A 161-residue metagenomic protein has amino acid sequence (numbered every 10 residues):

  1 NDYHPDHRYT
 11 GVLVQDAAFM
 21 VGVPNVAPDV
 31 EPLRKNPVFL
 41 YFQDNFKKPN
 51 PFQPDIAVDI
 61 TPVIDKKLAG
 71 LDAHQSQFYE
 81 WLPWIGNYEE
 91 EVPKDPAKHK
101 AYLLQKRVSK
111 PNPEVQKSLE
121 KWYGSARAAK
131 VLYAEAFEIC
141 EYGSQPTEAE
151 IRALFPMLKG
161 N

Functional and structural regions predicted by a protein language model:
N1-A27, F52: Active-site beta-strand->loop->alpha-helix modules in alpha/beta enzyme cores, enriched in Gly/His/Asp(Glu)
V12-D16, P37-L40, D65-A69: Internal, well-ordered alpha-helical scaffold/interface segments that support domain packing or protein-protein contacts
F19-V23, N45, S76: Alpha-helix capping at helix-to-loop junctions
V23, L33-P37, Y41-F42: Active-site cores that bind ATP or allylic diphosphates and position pyrophosphate for catalysis
A27-P28, K35, P49-N50, I56-N161: C-terminal accessory domains and tails appended to enzymatic cores
Y41-D44, I60-P62: Short, structured patches in soluble enzyme cores that scaffold and shape functional sites
Q43-N45, P51-F52: A long, hydrophobic alpha-helical segment
